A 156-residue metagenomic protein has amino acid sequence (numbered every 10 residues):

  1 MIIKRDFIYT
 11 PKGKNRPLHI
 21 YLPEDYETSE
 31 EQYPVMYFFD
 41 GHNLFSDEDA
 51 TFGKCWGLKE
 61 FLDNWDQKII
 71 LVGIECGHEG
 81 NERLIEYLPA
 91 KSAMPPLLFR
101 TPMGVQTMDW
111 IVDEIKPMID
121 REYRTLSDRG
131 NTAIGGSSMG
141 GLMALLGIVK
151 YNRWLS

Functional and structural regions predicted by a protein language model:
M1-S156: Non-catalytic cap/lid and distal C-terminal segments of serine-dependent acyl enzymes
